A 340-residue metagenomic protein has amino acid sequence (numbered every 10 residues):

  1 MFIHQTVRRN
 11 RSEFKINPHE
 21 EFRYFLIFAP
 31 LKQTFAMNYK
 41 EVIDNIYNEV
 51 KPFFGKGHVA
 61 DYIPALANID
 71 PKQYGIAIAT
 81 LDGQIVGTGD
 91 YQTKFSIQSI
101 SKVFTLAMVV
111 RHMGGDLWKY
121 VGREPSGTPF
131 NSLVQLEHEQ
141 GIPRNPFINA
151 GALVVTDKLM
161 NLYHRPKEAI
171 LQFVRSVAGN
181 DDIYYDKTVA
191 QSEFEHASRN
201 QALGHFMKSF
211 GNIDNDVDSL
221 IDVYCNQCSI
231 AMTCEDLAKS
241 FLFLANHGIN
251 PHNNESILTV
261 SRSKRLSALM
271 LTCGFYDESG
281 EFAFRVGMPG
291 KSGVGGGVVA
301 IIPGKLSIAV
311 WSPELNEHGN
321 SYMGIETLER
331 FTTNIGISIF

Functional and structural regions predicted by a protein language model:
K15-P18, F22-A36: Short, Lys/Arg-enriched N-terminal segments with co-localized hydrophobic residues within the first ~10-30 amino acids
N38-V50, F54-G55, R111-Q227: Active-site-adjacent helix/loop patches that line small-molecule binding or acyl-intermediate pockets
K51-T88, V299-A300: A short, well-structured edge-of-sheet supersecondary motif
K72-Y74, G87-M108, Y120-R123, P143: Short active-site loop at a secondary-structure junction that contains or immediately precedes the catalytic residue(s)
D82-G83, S96-W118, S240, I308: Active-site SXXK
V103, A107, A231-I249, I302-P313: Active-site-proximal alpha-helical segments within enzyme catalytic domains
H164, F194, Q201, H205-R265 (+1 more regions): Penicillin-binding protein/beta-lactamase superfamily catalytic region
H247-F340: Structured C-terminal helix/loop/strand segments within mature extracytoplasmic catalytic/sensor domains
